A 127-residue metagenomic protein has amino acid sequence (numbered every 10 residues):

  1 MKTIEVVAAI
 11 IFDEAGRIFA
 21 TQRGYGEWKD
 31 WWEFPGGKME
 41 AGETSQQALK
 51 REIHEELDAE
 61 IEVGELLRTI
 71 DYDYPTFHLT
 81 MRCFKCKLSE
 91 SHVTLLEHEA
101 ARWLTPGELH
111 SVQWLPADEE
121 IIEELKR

Functional and structural regions predicted by a protein language model:
M1-I18, K38: Conserved N-terminal beta-strand and adjoining loop/helix that marks the start of the Nudix/MutT-like hydrolase domain
T3, W28, H78-T80: Residue-level preference for beta-strand/loop junctions
I11, S45, L49-H54, L66 (+2 more regions): Hydrophobic packing within well-folded, soluble alpha/beta domains
D13, E60, I70-V93, A100-R102: Active-site-adjacent beta-strand/loop module that shapes the phosphate/pyrophosphate-binding cleft
D13-G16, G24, K87-H92, P106-E108 (+1 more regions): Short loop segments at secondary-structure junctions
R17-E55: Conserved Nudix-box catalytic region and its N-terminal flanking loop in Nudix hydrolases and closely related
E56-V63: Short secondary-structure junctions
K85, T94-L125: NUDIX/MutT-family hydrolases
